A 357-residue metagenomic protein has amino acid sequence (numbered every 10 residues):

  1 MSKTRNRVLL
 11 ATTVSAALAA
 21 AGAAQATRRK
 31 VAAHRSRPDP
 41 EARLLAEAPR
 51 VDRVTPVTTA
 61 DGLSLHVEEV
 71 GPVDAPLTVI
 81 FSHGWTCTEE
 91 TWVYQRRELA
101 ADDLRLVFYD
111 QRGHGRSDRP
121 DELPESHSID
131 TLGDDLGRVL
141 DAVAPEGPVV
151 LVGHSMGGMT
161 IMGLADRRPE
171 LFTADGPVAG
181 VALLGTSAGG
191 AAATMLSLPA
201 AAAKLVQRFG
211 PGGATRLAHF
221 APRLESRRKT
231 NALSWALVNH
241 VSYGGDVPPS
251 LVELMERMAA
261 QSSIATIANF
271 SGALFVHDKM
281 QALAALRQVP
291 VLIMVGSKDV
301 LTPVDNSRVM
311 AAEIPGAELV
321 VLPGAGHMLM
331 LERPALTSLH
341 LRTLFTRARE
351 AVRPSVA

Functional and structural regions predicted by a protein language model:
K3-V31: Hydrophobic alpha-helical topogenic segments used for membrane insertion/localization
L9, I314-A357: Catalytic active-site module of serine/aspartate enzymes centered on a nucleophile-bearing elbow/loop
L63-R119, V139, M159: Conserved HGGG/HGGXW glycine-rich cap/lid loop of the alpha/beta-hydrolase fold
Q111-T160, L164-A174, L339: Active-site loop/oxyanion-hole signature of alpha/beta-hydrolase fold enzymes
D166, T173-R223: Flexible "cap/lid" loop of the alpha/beta hydrolase fold
L217-A285: Conserved alpha/beta-hydrolase catalytic His-Asp/Glu region
L274, S297-T302: Acidic catalytic loop of the alpha/beta-hydrolase fold
L286-R287, I293-V295, D299: Short beta-strand/loop motif that positions the catalytic acidic residue of the alpha/beta-hydrolase fold
